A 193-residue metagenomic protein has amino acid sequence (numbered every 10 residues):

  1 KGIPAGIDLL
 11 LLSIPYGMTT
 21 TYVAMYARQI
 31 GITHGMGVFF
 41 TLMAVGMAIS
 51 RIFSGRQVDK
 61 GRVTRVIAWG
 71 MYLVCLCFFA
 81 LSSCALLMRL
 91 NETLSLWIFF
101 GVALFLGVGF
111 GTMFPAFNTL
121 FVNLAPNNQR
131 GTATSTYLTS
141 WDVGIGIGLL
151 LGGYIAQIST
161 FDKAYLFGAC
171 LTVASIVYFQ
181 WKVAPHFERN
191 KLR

Functional and structural regions predicted by a protein language model:
G2-F40: Extracytoplasmic gate region of multi-pass secondary transporters
V23, T112-A125: Intracellular juxtamembrane helix-capping segments at the cytosolic ends of symmetry-related transmembrane helices
T33-H34, N127-Y137: Loop-to-transmembrane helix entry/capping segments in MFS-fold secondary transporters and related SLC/MFSD carriers
V38-M47, W141: Transmembrane alpha-helical segments of major facilitator superfamily
S50-V63, A156: Helix-to-loop junctions at the C-terminal end of transmembrane segments in multipass secondary transporters
K60-Y72: Cytoplasmic membrane-interface "Motif A"-like loop-to-helix N-cap segments of 12-TM Major Facilitator Superfamily
L73-E92: C-terminal ends and interior cores of transmembrane alpha-helices in multi-pass membrane transporters/permeases
Y154-T172: A membrane-interface helix-boundary motif in multi-pass transporters
